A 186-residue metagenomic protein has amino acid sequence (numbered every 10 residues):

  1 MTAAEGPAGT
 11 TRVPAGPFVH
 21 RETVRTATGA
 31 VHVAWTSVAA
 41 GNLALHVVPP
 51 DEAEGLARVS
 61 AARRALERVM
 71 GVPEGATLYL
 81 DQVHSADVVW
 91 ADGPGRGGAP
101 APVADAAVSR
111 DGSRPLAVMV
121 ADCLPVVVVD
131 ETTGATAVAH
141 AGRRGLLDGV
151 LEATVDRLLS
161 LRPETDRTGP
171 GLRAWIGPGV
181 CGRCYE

Functional and structural regions predicted by a protein language model:
M1-E186: Active-site microenvironment for binding and transforming phosphate-containing groups
